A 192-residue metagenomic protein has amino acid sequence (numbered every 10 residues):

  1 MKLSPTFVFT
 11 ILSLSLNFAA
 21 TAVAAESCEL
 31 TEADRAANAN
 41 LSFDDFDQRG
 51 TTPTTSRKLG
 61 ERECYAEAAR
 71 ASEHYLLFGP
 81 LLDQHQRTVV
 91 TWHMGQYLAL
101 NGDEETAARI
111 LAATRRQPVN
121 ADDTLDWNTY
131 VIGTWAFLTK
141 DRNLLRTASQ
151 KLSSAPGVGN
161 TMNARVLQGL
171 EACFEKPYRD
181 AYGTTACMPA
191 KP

Functional and structural regions predicted by a protein language model:
V8-N17: Bacterial N-terminal signal peptides
A25-T91, S149-P192: N-terminal alpha-helical interaction modules that lie
K58, Y97-L98, W135-L138: Residue-level signature for tetratricopeptide repeat
H93, T129-L138: "A position-specific structural signal for the A-helix of alpha-solenoid helical repeats
L111-R116, G133, R142, R146-V158: TPR/TPR-like (Sel1-like) alpha-helical repeat modules
